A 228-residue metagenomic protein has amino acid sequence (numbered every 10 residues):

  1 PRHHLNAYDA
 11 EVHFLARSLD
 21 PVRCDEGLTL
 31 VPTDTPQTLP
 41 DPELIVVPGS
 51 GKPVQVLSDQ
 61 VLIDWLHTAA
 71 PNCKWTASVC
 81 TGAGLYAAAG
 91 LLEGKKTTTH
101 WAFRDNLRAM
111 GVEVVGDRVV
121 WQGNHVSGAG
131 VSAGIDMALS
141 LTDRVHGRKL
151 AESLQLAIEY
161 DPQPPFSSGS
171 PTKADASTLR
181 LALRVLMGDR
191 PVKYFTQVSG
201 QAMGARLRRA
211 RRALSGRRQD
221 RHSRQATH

Functional and structural regions predicted by a protein language model:
P1-T76, G84-A88, R104-N106, V114 (+1 more regions): Extended, subdomain-level signal for the structured scaffold at the beginning of enzyme domains
T38-L39, R118-V119, G134: Solvent-exposed alpha-helices and their adjacent loops that cap or buttress functional pockets in soluble metabolic
T76-A77, T98, V115, V126: Structural detector of well-ordered beta-strand residues that form the stable sheet scaffold of enzyme domains
A83, V126-T142: Active-site-proximal catalytic alpha-helix in oxidoreductases
L92-V119, D161: A conserved active-site-flanking secondary-structure segment within enzyme catalytic domains
T98, A102, A133-D136, K149: Generic recognition of short, well-ordered alpha-helical interface segments
G116-A129, E159-Y160, P171: Conserved Rossmann-fold dehydrogenase catalytic segment
